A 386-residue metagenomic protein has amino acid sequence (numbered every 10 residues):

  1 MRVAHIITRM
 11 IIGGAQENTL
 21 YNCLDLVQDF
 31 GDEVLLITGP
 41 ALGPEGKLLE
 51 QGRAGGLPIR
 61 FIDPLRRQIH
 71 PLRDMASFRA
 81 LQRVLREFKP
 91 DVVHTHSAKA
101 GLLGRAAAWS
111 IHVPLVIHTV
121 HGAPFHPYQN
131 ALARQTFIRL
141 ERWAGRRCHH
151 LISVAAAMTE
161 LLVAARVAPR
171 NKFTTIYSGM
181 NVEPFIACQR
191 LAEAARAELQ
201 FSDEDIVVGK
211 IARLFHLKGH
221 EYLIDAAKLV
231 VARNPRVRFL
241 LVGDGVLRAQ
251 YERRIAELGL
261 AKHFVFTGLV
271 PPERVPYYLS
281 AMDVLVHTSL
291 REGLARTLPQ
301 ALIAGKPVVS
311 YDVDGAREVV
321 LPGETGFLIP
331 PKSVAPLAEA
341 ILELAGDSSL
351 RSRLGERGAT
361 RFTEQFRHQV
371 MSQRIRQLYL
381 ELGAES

Functional and structural regions predicted by a protein language model:
H5-G13, E17-R73, V246-L247: N-terminal strand-loop element at the rim of the active site of nucleotide-sugar-dependent glycosyltransferases
Q16-L24, I206, K210-L229, V246-R253 (+2 more regions): A conserved mid-protein helix/loop that constitutes part of the nucleotide-sugar donor-binding site
L85, L269-V270, Y277-M282: Short alpha-helical donor nucleotide-sugar binding micro-motif in glycosyltransferases
R147-T174, M180-P184: A short, active-site helix/loop in glycosyltransferases that binds the activated sugar's phosphate group
A194-A197, P336, E343, L350-Q365 (+1 more regions): A short, well-ordered alpha-helix in the C-terminal region of glycosyltransferases
L290: Aromatic "clamp/platform" in nucleotide-sugar-dependent glycosyltransferases that forms part of the donor/acceptor
P307-S310, V320: Short hydrophobic beta-strand element within catalytic cores of glycosyltransferases and related nucleotide-activated
P322-G323, F327-V334, E343-S348: Conserved acidic donor-binding segment of nucleotide-sugar-dependent glycosyltransferases
